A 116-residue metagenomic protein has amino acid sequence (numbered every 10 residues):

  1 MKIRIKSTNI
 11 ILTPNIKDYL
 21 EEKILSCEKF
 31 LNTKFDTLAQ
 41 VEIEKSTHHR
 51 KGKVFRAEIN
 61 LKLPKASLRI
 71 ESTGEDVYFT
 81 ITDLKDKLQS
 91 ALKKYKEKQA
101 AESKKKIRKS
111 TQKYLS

Functional and structural regions predicted by a protein language model:
M1-S116: N-terminal, polar/charged subdomain of small-to-medium soluble alpha/beta proteins
